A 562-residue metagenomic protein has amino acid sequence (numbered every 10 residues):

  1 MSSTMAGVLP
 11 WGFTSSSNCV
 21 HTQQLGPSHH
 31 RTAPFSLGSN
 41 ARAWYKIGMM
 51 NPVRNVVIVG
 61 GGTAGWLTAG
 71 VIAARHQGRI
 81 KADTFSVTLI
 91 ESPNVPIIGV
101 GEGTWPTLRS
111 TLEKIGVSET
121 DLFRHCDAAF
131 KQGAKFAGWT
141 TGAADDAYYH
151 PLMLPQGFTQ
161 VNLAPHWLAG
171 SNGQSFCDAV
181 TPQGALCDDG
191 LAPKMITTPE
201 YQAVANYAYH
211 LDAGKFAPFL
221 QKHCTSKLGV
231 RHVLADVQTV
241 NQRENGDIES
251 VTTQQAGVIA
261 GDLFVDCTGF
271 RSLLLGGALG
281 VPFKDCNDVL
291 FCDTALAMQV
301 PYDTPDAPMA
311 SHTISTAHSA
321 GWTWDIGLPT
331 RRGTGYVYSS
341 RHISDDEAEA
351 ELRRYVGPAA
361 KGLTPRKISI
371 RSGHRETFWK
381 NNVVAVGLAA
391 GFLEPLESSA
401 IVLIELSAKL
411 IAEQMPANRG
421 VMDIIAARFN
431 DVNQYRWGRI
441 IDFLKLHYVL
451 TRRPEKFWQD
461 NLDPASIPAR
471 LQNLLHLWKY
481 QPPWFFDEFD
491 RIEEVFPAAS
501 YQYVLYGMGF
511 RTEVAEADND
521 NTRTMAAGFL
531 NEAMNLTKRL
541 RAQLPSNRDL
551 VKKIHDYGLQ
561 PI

Functional and structural regions predicted by a protein language model:
S2-T4, W11, S15-C19, S28: Low-acidity, Ser/Thr- and Arg-rich intrinsically disordered low-complexity segments
R54-D83: N-terminal Rossmann-like FAD-binding beta1-loop-alpha1 element of flavoenzymes
A74-V100: Glycine-rich FAD pyrophosphate-binding loop
P96-C187: Dinucleotide-binding Rossmann-like beta1-alpha1 core, especially the glycine-rich loop that anchors the ADP
Y201-G321, G327-G335, S339-A348, A408: Predominantly flavin-linked oxidoreductase catalytic cores and closely associated redox partners
A317-S369, G391-V402, Q414, M422: Conserved FAD/dinucleotide-binding core of flavoprotein oxidoreductases
F378-L396: Short FAD-binding loop at a beta-strand-to-alpha-helix junction that anchors the flavin cofactor in diverse
E413-I562: Long, low-complexity C-terminal extensions of enzymes
